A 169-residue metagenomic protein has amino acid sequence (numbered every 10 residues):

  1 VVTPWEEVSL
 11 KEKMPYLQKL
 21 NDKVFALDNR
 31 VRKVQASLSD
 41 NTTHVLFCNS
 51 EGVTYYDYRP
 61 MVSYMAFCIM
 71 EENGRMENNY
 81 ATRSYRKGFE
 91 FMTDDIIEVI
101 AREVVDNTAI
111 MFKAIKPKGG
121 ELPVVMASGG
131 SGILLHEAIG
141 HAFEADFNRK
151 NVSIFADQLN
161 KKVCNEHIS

Functional and structural regions predicted by a protein language model:
V1-S169: Active-site bordering "gate/hinge" segments that shape substrate access to catalytic or cofactor-binding pockets
